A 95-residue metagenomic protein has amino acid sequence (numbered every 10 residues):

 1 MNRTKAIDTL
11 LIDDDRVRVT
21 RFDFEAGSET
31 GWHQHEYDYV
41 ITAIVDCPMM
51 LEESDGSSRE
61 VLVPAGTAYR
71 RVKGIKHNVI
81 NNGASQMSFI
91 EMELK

Functional and structural regions predicted by a protein language model:
T4-G31, D38-I41, M92: A short glycine-rich, His/Asp/Glu-containing loop-to-beta-strand
E29, P48, T67-A68: Residue-level marker of beta-strand positions
T30-W32, M50-L51, K76-G83: Short beta-strand His + acidic residue motifs that chelate non-heme Fe in jelly-roll/DSBH and cupin folds
Q34-M50: Short, conserved beta-strand element in jelly-roll/cupin
V40-A43, A68-R71, I90: Active-site scaffold segments
D55-G74: Short acidic-glycine-tyrosine-enriched beta hairpin
K73-K95: Ligand-binding loop in jelly-roll beta-barrel domains
